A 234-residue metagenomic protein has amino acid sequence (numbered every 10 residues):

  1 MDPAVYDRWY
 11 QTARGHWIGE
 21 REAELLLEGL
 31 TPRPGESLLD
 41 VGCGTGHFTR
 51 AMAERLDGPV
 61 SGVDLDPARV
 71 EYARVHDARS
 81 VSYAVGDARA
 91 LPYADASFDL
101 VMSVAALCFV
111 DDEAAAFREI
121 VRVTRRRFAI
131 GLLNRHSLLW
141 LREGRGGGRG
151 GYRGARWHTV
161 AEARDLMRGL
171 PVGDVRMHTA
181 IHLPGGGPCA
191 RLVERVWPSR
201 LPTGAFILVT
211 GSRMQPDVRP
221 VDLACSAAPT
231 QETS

Functional and structural regions predicted by a protein language model:
M1-R33, H47-A51, G187-P188, W197 (+1 more regions): Conserved class I S-adenosyl-L-methionine
L39, T45-A90: Class I SAM-dependent methyltransferase SAM/SAH-binding core
M102: A conserved beta-strand element that flanks and buttresses the S-adenosyl-L-methionine
A105-C108: Short catalytic micro-motifs in class I SAM-dependent methyltransferases
A114-F128: A short glycine-rich, Lys/Arg-flanked "PGG" loop and its adjoining helix->strand segment in the class I
R127-A155: Conserved class I S-adenosyl-L-methionine
G154-M177: Short alpha-helix
R176-S234: A C-terminal cap/extension of S-adenosyl-L-methionine-dependent methyltransferases that defines the acceptor-substrate
